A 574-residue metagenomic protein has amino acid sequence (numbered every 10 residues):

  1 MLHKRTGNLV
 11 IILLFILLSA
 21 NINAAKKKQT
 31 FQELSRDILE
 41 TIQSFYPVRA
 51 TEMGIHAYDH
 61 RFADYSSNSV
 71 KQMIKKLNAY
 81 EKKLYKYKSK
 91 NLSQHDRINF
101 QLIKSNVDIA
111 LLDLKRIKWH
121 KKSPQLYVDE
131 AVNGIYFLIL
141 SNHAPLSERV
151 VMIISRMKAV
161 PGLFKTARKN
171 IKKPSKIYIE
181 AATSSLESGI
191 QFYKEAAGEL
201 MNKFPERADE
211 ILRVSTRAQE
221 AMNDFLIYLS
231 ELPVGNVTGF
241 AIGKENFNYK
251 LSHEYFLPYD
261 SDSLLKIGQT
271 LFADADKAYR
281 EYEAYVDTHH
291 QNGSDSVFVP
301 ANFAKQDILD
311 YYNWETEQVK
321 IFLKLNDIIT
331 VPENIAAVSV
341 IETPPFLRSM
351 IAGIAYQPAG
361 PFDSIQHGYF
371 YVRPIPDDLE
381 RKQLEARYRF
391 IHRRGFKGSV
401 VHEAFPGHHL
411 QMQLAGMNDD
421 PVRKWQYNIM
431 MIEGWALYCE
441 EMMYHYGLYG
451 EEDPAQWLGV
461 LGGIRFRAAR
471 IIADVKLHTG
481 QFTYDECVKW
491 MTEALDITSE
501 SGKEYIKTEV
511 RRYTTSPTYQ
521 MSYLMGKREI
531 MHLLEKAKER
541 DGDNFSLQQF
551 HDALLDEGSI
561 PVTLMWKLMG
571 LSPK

Functional and structural regions predicted by a protein language model:
M1-K27: Bacterial Sec-dependent N-terminal signal peptides
A24-K574: N-terminal maturation segment of proteins
